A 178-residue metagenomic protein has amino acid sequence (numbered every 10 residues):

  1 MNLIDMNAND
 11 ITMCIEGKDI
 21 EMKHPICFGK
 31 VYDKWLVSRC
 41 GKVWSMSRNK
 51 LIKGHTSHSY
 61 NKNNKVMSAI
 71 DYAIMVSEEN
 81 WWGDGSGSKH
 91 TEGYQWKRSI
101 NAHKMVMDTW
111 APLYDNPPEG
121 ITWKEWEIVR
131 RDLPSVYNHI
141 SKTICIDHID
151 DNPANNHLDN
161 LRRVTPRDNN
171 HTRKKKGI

Functional and structural regions predicted by a protein language model:
N2-C145, N152-I178: Conserved recognition-core residues within compact binding domains
